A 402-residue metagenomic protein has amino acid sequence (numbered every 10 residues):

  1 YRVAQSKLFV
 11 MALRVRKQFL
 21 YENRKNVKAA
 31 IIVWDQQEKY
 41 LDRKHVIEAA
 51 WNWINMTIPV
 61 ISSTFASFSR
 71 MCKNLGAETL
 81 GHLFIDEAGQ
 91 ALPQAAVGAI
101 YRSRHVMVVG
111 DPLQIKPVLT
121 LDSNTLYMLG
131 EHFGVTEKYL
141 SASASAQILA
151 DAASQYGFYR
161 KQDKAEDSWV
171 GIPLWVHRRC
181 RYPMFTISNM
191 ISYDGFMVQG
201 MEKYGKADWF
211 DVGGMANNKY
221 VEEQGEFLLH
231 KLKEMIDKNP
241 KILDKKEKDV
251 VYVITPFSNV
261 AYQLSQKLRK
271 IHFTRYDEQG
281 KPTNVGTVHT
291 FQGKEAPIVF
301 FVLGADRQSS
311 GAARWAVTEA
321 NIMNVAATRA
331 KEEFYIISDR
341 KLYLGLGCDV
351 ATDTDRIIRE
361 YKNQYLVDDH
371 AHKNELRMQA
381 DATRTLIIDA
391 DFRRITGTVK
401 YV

Functional and structural regions predicted by a protein language model:
Y1-G81: Conserved helicase NTPase catalytic core signature
I58, F65, I85-A91, P112-L113: Conserved Walker B
E78-L92, M107: SF2 helicase catalytic motif II
P93-H105: Short, conserved "post-DEAD/DEAH" coupling segment immediately C-terminal to helicase motif II within the SF2/RecA-like
D122-I172, H272, Q308-Y401: Helicase C-terminal subdomain and adjacent C-terminal extension
F158-W209, K241, K341: Coupling/hinge elements of helicase-like and P-loop NTPase modules
N189-R269: Conserved helicase/translocase motor-coupling segment
P240-Y252, V260-T328, R340-L346, R359-L366: Conserved helicase C-terminal RecA-like lobe
